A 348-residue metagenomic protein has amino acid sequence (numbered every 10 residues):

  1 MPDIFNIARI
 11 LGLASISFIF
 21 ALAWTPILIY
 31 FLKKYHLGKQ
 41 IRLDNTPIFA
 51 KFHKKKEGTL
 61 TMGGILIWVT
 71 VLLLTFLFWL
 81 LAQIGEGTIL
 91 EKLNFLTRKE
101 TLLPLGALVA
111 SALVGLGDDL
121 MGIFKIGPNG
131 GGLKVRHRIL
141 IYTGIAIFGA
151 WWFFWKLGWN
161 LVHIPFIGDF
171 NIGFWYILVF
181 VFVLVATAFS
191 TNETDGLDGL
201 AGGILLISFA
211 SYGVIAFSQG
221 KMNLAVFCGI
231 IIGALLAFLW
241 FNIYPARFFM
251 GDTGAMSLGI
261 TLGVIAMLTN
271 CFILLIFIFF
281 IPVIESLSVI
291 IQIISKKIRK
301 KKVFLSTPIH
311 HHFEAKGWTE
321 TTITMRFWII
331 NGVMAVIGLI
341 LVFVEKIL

Functional and structural regions predicted by a protein language model:
P2-F249, T253-V283: "…together with the soluble PPM/PP2C metallo-phosphatase catalytic core" -> "…together with the soluble PPM/PP2C
P26-T46, G64, F280-R326: Membrane-proximal soluble regions of multi-pass membrane proteins
E57-T59, L262, S288, Q292 (+2 more regions): Alpha-helix boundary/capping detector
L157, I337-L348: Juxtamembrane boundary at the C-terminal end of a transmembrane helix
V226-C228, K300-V303, V333, L348: Short alpha-helical linear motifs
L275, S295-I298, I347-L348: Short beta-alpha connecting loops at secondary-structure transitions that line or flank enzyme active sites
T322-V342: Final/C-terminal transmembrane alpha-helix of multipass membrane proteins
